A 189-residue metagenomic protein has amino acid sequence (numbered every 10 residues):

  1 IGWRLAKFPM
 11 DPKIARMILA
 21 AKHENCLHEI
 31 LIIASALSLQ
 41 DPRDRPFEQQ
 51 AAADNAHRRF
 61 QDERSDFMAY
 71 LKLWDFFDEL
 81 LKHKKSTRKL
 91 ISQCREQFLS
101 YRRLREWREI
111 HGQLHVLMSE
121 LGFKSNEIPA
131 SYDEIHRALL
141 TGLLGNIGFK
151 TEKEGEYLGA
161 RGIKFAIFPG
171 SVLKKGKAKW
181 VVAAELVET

Functional and structural regions predicted by a protein language model:
I1-T189: Second RecA-like catalytic domain
